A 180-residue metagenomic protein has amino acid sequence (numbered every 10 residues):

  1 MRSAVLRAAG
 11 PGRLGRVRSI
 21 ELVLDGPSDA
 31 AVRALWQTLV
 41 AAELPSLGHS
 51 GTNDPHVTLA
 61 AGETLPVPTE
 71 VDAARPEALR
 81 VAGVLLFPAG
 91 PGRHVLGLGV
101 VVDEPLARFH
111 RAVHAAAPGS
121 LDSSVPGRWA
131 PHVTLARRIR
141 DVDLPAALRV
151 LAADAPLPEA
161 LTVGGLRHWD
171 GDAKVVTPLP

Functional and structural regions predicted by a protein language model:
R2-R80, V102-L157, V176-P180: Basic, often amphipathic N-terminal segments
I20-L22, L98, L166: Hydrophobic beta-strand residues in large extracellular and virion-surface proteins
L47, L85, L98-G99: Hydrophobic alpha-helical segments that drive targeting, anchoring, or assembly
L86-G92, T162-V176: Glycine-rich beta-strand-turn "strand-cap" elements at beta-sheet edges
H94-V102: Short histidine-centered catalytic/ligand-binding loop motif
